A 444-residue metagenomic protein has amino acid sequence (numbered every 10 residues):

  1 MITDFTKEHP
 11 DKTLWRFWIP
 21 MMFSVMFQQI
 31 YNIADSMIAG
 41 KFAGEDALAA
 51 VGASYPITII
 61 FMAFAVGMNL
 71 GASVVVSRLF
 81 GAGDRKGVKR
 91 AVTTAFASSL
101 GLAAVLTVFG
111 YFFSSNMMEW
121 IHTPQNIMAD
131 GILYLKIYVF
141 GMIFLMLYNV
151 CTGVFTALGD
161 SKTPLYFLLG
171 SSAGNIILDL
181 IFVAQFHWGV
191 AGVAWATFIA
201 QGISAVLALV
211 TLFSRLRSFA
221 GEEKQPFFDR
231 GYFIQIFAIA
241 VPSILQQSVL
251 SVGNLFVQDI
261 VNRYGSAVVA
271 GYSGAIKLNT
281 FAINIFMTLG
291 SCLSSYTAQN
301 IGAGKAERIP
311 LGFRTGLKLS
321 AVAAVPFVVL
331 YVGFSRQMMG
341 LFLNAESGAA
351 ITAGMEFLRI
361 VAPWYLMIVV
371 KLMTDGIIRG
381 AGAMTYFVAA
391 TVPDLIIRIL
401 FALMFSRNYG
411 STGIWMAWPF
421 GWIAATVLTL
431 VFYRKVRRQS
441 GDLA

Functional and structural regions predicted by a protein language model:
M1-W18, V76-G141, Q185-V241, T297-P363 (+1 more regions): Short alpha-helical transmembrane segments in multi-pass integral membrane proteins
F5-F42, P56-G71, V75, L100-T107 (+4 more regions): N-terminal transmembrane alpha-helices
R16-D35, I137, Y148, S171 (+5 more regions): Transmembrane helical elements of multi-pass membrane transporters/channels
I30-L48, M118-Q125, I181-W188, S248-K277 (+5 more regions): Helix-terminus/linker motif at the lipid-water interface of multi-pass membrane proteins
A43-P56, G131, L135, A194 (+2 more regions): Small-residue hotspots at the loop-to-helix junctions and early N-terminal turns of transmembrane alpha-helices
L48-V108, L145-P164, G271-S335, I368-G382 (+1 more regions): Small-residue-rich hydrophobic transmembrane alpha-helices
I60-A63, T107, N175-L180, S204-L209 (+4 more regions): Hydrophobic transmembrane alpha-helices of multi-pass small-molecule transporters
N69, Y138-T156, P164-S172, V193-A208 (+4 more regions): Short runs within selected transmembrane alpha-helices of multi-pass transporters and secretion channels
